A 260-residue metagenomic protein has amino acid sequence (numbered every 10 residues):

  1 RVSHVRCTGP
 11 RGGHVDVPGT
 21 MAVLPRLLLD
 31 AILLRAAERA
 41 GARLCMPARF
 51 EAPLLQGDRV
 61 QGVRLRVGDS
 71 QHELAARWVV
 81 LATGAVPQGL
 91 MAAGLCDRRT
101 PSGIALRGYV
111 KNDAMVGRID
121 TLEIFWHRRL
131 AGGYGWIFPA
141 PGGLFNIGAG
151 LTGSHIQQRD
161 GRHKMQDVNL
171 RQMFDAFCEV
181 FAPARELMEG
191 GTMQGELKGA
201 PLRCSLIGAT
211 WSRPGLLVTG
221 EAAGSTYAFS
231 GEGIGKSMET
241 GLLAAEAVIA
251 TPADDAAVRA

Functional and structural regions predicted by a protein language model:
R1-A36, P47: A conserved beta-strand/loop capping segment in the N-terminal third of enzymes that catalyze redox or closely related
C7, M91-G94, G231: Short amphipathic alpha-helical segments
H14-V17, I147, S225-A228: Short small-residue beta-strand/loop micro-motif enriched in glycine and branched aliphatics
L28, I32, G84, A105 (+1 more regions): Short amphipathic alpha-helical face segments that pack within enzyme cores and frequently flank/anchor catalytic
A36-G190, R203: Predominantly flavin-linked oxidoreductase catalytic cores and closely associated redox partners
F50, Q157-A247, A253: FAD/FMN-dependent oxidoreductases across multiple families
A250-A260: Long, low-complexity C-terminal extensions of enzymes
